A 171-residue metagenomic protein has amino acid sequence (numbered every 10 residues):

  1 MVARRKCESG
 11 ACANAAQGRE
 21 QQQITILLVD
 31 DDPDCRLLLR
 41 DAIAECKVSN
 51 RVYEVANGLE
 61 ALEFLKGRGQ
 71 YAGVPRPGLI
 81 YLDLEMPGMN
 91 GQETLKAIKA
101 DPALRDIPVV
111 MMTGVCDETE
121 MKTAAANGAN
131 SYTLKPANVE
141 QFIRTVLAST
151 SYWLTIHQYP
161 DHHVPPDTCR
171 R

Functional and structural regions predicted by a protein language model:
M1-L27, P33-R51, L59, K66 (+2 more regions): Non-catalytic signal-transmission and effector/linker regions of two-component phosphorelay proteins
E54, G88-M89: Residue-level signal for the "D+5" position in two-component response regulator receiver
L84-M86: Receiver (REC) domain active-site loop signature in two-component systems and cognate sites in sensor histidine kinases
V110-M112: Hydrophobic/aromatic residues positioned on beta-strands within the core alpha/beta folds
C116-T119: Conserved phosphotransfer active-site motifs of two-component signaling proteins, especially the receiver
N130: Short, glycine/charged-rich "phosphate-handling" switch motifs in NTP-dependent and phosphotransfer domains
K135: A Lys-centered signature of the CheY-like receiver
